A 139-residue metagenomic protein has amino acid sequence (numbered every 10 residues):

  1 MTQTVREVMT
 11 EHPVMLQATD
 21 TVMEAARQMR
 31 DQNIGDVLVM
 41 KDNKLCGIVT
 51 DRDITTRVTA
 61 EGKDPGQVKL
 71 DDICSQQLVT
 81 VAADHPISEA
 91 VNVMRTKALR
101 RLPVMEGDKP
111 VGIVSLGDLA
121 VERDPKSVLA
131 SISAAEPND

Functional and structural regions predicted by a protein language model:
M1-H12, T50-T80, P86-R95, I113-D139: Tandem CBS (Bateman) regulatory domains
M1-T10, D20-M23, L38-L45, E106: Short charge-dense sequence patches
M15-N33, M40, V81-A98, M105 (+1 more regions): The conserved cystathionine-beta-synthase
M23, N43, D72-I73, D108 (+1 more regions): Residue-level signal for alpha-helical context at structural boundaries
M29-Q32, V37-R52, M94, L102-G117: A glycine-centered beta-loop-beta connector
